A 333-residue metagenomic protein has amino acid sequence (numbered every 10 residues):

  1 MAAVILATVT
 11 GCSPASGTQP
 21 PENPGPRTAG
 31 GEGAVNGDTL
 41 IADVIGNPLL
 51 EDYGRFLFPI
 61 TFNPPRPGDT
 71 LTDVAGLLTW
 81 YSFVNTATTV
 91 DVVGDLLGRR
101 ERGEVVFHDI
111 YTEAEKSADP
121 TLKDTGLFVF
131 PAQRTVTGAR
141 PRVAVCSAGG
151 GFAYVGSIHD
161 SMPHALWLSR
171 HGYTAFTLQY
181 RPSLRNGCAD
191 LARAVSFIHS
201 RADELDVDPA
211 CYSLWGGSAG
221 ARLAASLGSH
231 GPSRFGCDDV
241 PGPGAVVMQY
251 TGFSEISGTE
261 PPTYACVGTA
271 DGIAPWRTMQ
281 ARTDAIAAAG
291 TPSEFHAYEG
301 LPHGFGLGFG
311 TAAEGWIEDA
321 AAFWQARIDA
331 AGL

Functional and structural regions predicted by a protein language model:
G25-L57, A289-L333: C-terminal catalytic histidine-bearing segment of alpha/beta-hydrolase fold enzymes
D43-V44, P48-A139, C188, S229-H230: N-terminal cap/lid segment of alpha/beta-hydrolase-fold proteins
R140-G150, Y264: Short beta-strand element of the alpha/beta-hydrolase
G156-D160, F176-V207, F309-A313: Catalytic nucleophile-loop/oxyanion-hole region of alpha/beta-hydrolase and closely related hydrolase-like folds
S157-F176, D284: Short amphipathic alpha-helix adjacent to the substrate-entry channel of hydrolases
A189-E260: Primarily recognizes the serine-hydrolase "nucleophile elbow" in alpha/beta-hydrolase and SGNH/GDSL folds
P261, P275-A285: Short alpha-helix in the alpha/beta-hydrolase fold that links the catalytic acid
A265-V267, D271: Short beta-strand/loop motif that positions the catalytic acidic residue of the alpha/beta-hydrolase fold
